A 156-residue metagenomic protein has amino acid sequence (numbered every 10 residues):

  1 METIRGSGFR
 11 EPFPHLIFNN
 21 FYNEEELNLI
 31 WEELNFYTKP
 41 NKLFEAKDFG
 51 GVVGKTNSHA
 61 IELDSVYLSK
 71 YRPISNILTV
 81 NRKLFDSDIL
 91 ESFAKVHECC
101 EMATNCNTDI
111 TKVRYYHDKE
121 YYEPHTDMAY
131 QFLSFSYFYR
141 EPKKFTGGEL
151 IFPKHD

Functional and structural regions predicted by a protein language model:
E2-V96: Non-heme Fe(II)/2-oxoglutarate
N76, R82-D86, L90-D156: Catalytic core of non-heme Fe(II) oxygenases with the double-stranded beta-helix
